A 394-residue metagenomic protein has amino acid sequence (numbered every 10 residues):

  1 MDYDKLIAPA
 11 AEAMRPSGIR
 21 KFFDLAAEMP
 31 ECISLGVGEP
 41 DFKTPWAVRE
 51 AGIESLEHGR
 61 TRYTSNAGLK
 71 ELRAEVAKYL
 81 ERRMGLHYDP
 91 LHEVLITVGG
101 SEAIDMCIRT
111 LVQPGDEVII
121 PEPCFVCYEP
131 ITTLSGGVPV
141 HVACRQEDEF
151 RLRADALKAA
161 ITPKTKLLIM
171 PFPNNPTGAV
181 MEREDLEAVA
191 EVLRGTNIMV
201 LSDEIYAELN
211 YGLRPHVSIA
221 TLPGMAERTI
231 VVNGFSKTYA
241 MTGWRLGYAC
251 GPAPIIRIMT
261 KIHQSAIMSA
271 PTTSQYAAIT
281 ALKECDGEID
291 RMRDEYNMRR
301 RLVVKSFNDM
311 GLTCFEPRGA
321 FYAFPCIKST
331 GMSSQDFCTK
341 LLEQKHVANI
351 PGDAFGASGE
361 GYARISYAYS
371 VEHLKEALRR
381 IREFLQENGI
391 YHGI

Functional and structural regions predicted by a protein language model:
M1-R15, F22-M29, I33, V37-S55 (+1 more regions): PLP-dependent class I/II
G59: Conserved nucleotide-sugar phosphate-binding/catalytic loop shared by glycosyltransferases and other
R62-Y63, Y206: Intrinsically disordered, tyrosine-centered linear signaling motifs in cytosolic regions
Y63-V98: Conserved N-terminal alpha-helix of the aminotransferase class I/II PLP-enzyme fold
